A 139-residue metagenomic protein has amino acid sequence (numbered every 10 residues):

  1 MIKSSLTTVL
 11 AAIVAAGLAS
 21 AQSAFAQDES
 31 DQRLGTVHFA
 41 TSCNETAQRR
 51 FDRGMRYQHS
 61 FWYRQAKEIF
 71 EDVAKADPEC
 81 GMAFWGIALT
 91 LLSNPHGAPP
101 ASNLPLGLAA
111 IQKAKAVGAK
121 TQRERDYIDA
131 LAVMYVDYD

Functional and structural regions predicted by a protein language model:
M1-L10, S20: Bacterial N-terminal signal peptides that target proteins for export
T7, I13-V14, D28-S30: Generic structural signal for short, flexible, solvent-exposed coil/loop and linker residues
A15-S23: C-terminal segment of classical bacterial N-terminal signal peptides
F25-D139: Short coil/linker segments at helix-helix boundaries
